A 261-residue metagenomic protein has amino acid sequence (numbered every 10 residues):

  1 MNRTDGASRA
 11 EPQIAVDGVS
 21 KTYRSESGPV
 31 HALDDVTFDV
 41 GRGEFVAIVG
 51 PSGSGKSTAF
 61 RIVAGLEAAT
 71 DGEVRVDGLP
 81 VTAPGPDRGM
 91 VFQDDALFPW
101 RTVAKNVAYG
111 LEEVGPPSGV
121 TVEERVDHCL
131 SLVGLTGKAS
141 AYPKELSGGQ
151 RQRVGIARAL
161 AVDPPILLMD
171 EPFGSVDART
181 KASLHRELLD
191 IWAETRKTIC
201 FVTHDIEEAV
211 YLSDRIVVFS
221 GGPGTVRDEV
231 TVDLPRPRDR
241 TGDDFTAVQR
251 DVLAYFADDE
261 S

Functional and structural regions predicted by a protein language model:
V49-P51: The feature captures the beta-strand-to-loop junction immediately N-terminal to the Walker
A64: Helix-to-loop junction immediately C-terminal to a conserved catalytic motif
G72-P84: Conserved ABC transporter NBD signature motif
R101-Y109: Short coil-to-helix segment of the ABC ATPase nucleotide-binding domain corresponding to the Q-loop/switch region
G119-G137, D190: Conserved ABC ATPase "signature" region
A141-K144, V162: Conserved signature/switch motifs of ABC ATPase nucleotide-binding domains
I156: Hydrophobic anchor residue at the start of the ABC signature
